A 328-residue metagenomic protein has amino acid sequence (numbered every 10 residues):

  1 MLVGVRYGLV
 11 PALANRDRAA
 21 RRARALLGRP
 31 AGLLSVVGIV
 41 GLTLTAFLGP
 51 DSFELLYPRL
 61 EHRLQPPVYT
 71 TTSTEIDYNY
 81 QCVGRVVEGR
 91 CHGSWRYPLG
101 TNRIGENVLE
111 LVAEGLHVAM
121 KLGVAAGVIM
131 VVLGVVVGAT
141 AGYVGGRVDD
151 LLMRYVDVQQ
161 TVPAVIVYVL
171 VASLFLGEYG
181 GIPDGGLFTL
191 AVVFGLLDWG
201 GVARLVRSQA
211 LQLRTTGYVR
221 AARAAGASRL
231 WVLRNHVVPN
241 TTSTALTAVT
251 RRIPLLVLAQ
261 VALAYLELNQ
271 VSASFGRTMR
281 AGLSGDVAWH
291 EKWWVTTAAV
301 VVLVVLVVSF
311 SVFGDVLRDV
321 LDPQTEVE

Functional and structural regions predicted by a protein language model:
M1-M130, V135, G282-F313, R318-E328: Gly/Trp-centered helix-boundary motif
L26, V112, L116, M120 (+7 more regions): Hydrophobic alpha-helical elements at and bordering transmembrane segments of multi-pass membrane proteins
L34-E54, A164, T244-A262: Hydrophobic alpha-helical membrane-insertion segments
R96-P98, N102, E106, A119 (+2 more regions): Generic hydrophobic transmembrane alpha-helix motif, especially the helices
E106-A113, H117, G145-M153, L211-T215 (+1 more regions): Amphipathic cytosolic juxtamembrane alpha-helices at the membrane-cytosol interface of multi-pass membrane transporters
M120-L133, G142, L230-L263, F310: Transmembrane alpha-helices
V171-L174, T189-V202, V249, I253 (+2 more regions): Hydrophobic transmembrane alpha-helices
S173-F175, L258-A299, E328: Glycine-rich helix-loop "coupling/hinge" segments at transmembrane-helix boundaries in multipass transporters
